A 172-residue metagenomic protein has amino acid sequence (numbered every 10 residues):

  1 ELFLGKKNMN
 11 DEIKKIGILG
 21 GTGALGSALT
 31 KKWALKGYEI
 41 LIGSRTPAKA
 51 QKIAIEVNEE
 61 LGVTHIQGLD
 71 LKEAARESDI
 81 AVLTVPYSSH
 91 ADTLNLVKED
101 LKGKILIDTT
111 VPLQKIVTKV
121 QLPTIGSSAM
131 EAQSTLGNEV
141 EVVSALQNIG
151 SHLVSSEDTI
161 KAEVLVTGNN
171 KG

Functional and structural regions predicted by a protein language model:
E1-N8: Short, Lys/Arg-enriched N-terminal segments with co-localized hydrophobic residues within the first ~10-30 amino acids
M9-E56: NAD(P)+-binding Rossmann beta1-loop-alpha1 motif at the extreme N-terminus of oxidoreductases
E12-K15, G103, K161: Phosphate-coordination loops involved in phosphoryl transfer and adenosine-cofactor binding
I18, I42, V82-L83, V166: Conserved SAM-binding loop
L61, H65, L69-I105, P112-I116: Rossmann-like NAD(P)-binding element
K119-T124, M130, S156-G172: Short beta-strand and adjoining strand-loop segment in the mid-core of the Rossmann-like NAD(P)-dependent dehydrogenase
T124-Q147: Rossmann-fold dehydrogenase core element
G150-L153: Rossmann-like dinucleotide/flavin-binding elements
